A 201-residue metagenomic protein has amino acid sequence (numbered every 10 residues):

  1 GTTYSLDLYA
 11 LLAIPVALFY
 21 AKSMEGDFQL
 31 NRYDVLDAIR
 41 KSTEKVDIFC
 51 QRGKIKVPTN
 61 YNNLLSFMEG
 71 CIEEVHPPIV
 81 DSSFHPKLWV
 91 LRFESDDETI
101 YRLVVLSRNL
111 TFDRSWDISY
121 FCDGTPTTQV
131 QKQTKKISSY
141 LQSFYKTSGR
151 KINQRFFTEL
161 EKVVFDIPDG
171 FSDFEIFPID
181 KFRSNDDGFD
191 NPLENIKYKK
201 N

Functional and structural regions predicted by a protein language model:
G1-L8, C50-G53, N201: Structural motif
T2-S23: Gly/serine-rich nucleotide phosphate-binding loop at the start of the catalytic core of nucleotide/ADP-ribose-handling
L8-P15, V57-N62, R114-W116, G188-K200: A short acidic (Asp/Glu
M24-G188: HKD-type phospholipase D/PLD-like phosphodiesterase module
Y101, K200-N201: Nucleotide donor/acceptor-binding cores
